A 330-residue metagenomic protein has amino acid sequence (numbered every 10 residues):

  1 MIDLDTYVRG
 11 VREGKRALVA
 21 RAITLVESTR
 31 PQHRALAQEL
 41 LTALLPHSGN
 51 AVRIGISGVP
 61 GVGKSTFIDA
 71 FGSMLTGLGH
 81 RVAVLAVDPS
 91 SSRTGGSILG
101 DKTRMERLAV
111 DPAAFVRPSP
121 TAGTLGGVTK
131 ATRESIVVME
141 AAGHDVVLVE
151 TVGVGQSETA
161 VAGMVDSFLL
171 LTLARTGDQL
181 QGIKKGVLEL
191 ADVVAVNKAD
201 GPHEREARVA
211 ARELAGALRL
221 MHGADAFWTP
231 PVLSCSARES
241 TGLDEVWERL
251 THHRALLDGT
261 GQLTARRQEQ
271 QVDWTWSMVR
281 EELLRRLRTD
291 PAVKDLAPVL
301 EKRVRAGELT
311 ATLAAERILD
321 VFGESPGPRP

Functional and structural regions predicted by a protein language model:
I2, T6, E13, T42 (+10 more regions): Expand to "…catalyze enediolate/carbanion chemistry for C-C bond making/breaking, isomerization, decarboxylation
I2-E13, A17-V62, I68-S157, M164-L171 (+1 more regions): Nucleotide-state-sensitive switch-loop elements of NTP-binding domains
V19-R21, S234, E245-G323: Long, well-ordered amphipathic alpha-helical subdomains in the mid-to-C-terminal portions of large enzyme subunits
L85, L171, V196-N197, C235: Generic beta-sheet signal
I98, S135, A160, M164 (+5 more regions): Alpha-helical scaffold elements adjacent to nucleotide-binding pockets in ATP/GTP-utilizing enzyme cores
T176-R205: Flexible active-site lid/hinge loop adjacent to a nucleotide/diphosphate and Mg2+-phosphate binding pocket
V193, A199-L256: Canonical P-loop GTPase G-domain recognition
F322-P330: Generic C-terminal helix-cap and adjacent flexible tail
